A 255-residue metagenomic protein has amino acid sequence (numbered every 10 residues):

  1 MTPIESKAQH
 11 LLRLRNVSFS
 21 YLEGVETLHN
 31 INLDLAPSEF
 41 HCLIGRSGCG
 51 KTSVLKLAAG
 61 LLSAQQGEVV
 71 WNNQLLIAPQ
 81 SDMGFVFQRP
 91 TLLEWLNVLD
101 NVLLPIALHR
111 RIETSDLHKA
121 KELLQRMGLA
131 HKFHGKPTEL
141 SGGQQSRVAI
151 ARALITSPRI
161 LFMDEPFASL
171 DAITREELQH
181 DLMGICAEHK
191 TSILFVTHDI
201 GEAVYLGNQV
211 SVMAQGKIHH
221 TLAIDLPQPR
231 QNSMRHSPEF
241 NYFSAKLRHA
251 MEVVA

Functional and structural regions predicted by a protein language model:
L22-E23, S63, L96, D100-D116 (+1 more regions): ABC-type ATPase nucleotide-binding domains, specifically the catalytic core motifs of the NBD
I44-R46: The feature captures the beta-strand-to-loop junction immediately N-terminal to the Walker
A59: Helix-to-loop junction immediately C-terminal to a conserved catalytic motif
G67-P79: Conserved ABC transporter NBD signature motif
K136-L140, Q144: Conserved ABC ATPase signature
I150: Hydrophobic anchor residue at the start of the ABC signature
I155-R159: A short, proline-enriched helix->beta-strand linker immediately N-terminal to the Walker B motif in ABC-type P-loop
